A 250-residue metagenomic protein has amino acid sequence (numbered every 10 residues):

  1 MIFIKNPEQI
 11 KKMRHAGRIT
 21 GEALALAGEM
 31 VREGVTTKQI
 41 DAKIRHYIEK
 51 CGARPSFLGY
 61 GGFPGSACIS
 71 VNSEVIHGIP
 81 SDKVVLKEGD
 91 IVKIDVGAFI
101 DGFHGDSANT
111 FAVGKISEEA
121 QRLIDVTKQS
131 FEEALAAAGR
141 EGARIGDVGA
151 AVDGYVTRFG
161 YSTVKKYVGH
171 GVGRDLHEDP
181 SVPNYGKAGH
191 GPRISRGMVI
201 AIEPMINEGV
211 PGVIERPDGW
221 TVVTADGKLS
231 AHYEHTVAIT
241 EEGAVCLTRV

Functional and structural regions predicted by a protein language model:
M1-V250: Active-site neighborhoods and metal-handling regions in enzymes and metal-associated proteins
